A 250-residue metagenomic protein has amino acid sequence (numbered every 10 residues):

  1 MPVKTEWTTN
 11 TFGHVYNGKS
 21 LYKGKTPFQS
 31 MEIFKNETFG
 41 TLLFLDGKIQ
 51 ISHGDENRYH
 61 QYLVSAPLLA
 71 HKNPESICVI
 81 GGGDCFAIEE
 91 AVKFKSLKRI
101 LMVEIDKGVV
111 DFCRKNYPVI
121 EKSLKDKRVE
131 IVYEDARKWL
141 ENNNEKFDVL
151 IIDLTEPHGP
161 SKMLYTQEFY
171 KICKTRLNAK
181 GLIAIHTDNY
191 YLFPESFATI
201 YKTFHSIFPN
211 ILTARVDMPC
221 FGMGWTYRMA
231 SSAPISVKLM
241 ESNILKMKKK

Functional and structural regions predicted by a protein language model:
M1-G40, Q50, T213-K250: Soluble small-group transferase modules, centered on the S-adenosyl donor enzyme superfamily
P2-K4, I51-A184, Y191-Y201, I207 (+1 more regions): The AdoMet/dcAdoMet-binding core of the Class I SAM-like
F44-L45: A general beta-strand register signal
D188-Y190, V216: Active-site beta-loop-alpha junctions enriched in small/polar residues
N210: Phosphoinositide-dependent membrane-docking surfaces
